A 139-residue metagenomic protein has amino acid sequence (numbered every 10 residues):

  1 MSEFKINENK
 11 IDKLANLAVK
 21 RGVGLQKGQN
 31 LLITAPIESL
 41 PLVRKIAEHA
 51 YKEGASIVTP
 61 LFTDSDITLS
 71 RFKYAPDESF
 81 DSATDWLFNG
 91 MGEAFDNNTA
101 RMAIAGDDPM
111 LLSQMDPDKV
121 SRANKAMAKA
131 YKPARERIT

Functional and structural regions predicted by a protein language model:
M1-T139: Active-site bordering "gate/hinge" segments that shape substrate access to catalytic or cofactor-binding pockets
